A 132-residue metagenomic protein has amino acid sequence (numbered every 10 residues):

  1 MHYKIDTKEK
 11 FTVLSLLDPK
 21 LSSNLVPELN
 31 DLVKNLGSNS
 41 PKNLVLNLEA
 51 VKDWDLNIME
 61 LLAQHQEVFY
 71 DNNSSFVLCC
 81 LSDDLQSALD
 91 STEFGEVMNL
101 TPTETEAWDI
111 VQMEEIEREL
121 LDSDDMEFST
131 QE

Functional and structural regions predicted by a protein language model:
M1-I5, L121-E132: Non-catalytic signal-transmission and effector/linker regions of two-component phosphorelay proteins
H2-K34, L48: STAS-typified acidic loop motif
D6, C79, T101: General small-molecule cofactor/ligand-binding pocket signal
L21-S22, W54, T130: Alpha-helix N-cap/loop-to-helix initiation residues
V26-L29, S38-M98: Amphipathic alpha-helical interaction surfaces in cytosolic regulatory modules
K34-G37, Q112: Signal for well-folded cores of large energy- and translation-related assemblies
P102-F128: A charged, well-structured terminal subsegment
